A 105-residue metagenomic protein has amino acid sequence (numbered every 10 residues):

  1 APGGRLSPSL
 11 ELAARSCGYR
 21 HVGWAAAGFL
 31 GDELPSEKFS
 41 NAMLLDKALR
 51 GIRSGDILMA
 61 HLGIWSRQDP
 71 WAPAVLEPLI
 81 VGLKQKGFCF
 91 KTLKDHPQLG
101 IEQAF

Functional and structural regions predicted by a protein language model:
A1-G4, A60-G63, D95-H96: Short, well-ordered beta-to-alpha junction loops that form the rim of enzyme active sites and present histidine/acidic
G4, F39, P70-A74: Soluble non-cytosolic domains of exported or imported proteins
R5, S9-L49, F88-L99: His/Asp/Glu-enriched short active-site or ligand-binding loop at hydrolase and phosphoryl-transfer sites
P8, S66-R67: Short glycine-rich, flexible loops that bind phosphorylated cofactors or substrates
H21, L58, L83: Conserved, mostly hydrophobic/aromatic
G28-F29, G63-S66: A short, flexible beta-alpha/helix-coil linker loop
L34-P35, N41, K47-L58, G63 (+2 more regions): Accessory recognition modules or surfaces
R67-F105: C-terminal domain-boundary segment and adjacent tail
